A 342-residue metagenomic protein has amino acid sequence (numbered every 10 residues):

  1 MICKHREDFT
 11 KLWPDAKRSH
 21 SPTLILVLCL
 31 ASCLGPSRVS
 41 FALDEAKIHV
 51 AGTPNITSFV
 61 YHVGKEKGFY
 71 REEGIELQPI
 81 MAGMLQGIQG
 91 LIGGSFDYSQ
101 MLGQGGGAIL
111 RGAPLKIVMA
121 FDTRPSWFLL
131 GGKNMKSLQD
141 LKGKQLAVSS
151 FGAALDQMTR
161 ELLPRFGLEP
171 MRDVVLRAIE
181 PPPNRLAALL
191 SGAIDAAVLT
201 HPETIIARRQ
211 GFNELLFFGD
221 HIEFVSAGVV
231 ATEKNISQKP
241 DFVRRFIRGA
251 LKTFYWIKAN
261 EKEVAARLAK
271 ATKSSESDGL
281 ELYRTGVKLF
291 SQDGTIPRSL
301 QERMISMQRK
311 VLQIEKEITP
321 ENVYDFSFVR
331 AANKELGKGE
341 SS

Functional and structural regions predicted by a protein language model:
M1-S19: N-terminal secretory signal peptides that target proteins for export/translocation
P22-P36: Bacterial N-terminal signal peptides
A42-P181, R185-S191, D195-H201, E214-E223: Short, glycine-/small- and polar/acidic-enriched structural segments that line small-molecule recognition paths
I56, F121-G131, R208-K239, V243 (+3 more regions): Periplasmic-binding protein-like
K67-G68, Q89, G93, Q139 (+10 more regions): Solvent-exposed, polar/charged alpha-helical surfaces in well-ordered, non-transmembrane soluble domains, broadly
Q104, P182-A271: Pocket-lining segment of extracytoplasmic ligand-binding domains
Q238-K316: Secondary-structure end/capping motifs
R309-S342: Conserved C-terminal helix/tail region of periplasmic/extracytoplasmic solute-binding proteins
